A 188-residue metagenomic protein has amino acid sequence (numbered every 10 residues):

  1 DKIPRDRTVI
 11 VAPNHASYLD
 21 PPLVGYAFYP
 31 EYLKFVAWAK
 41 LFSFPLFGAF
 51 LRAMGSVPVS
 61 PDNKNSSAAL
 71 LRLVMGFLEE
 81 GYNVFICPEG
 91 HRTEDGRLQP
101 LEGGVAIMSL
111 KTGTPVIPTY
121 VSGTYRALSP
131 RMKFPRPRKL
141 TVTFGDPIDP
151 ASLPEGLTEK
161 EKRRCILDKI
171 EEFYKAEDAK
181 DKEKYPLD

Functional and structural regions predicted by a protein language model:
D1-K2, Y32, E94, Q99: An N-terminal domain-start capping segment
D1-P4, F134-P135: A short beta-turn/loop motif at secondary-structure boundaries
P4-K64: Catalytic core of membrane glycerolipid acyltransferases/transacylases, capturing the structured, soluble-facing
A68-D188: Non-catalytic C-terminal accessory region of glycerolipid acyltransferases and related lyso-lipid remodeling enzymes
